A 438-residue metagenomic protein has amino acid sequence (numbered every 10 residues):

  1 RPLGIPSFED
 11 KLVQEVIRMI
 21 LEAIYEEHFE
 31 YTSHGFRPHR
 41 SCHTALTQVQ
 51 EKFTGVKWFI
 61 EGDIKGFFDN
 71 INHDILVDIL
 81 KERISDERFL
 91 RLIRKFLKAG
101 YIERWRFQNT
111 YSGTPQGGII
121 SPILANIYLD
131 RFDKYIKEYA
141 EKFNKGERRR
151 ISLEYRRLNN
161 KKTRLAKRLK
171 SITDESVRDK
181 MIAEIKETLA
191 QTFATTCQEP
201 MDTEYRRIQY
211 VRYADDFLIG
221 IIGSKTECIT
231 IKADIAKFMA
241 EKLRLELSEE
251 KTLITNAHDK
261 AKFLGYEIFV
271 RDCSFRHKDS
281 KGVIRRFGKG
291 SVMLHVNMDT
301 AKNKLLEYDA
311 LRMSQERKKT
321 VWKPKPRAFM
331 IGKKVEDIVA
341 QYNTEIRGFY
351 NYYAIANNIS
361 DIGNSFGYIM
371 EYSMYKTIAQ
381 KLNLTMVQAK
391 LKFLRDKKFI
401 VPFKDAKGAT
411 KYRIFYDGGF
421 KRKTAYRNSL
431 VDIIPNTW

Functional and structural regions predicted by a protein language model:
R1-W438: Non-catalytic terminal/accessory segments
